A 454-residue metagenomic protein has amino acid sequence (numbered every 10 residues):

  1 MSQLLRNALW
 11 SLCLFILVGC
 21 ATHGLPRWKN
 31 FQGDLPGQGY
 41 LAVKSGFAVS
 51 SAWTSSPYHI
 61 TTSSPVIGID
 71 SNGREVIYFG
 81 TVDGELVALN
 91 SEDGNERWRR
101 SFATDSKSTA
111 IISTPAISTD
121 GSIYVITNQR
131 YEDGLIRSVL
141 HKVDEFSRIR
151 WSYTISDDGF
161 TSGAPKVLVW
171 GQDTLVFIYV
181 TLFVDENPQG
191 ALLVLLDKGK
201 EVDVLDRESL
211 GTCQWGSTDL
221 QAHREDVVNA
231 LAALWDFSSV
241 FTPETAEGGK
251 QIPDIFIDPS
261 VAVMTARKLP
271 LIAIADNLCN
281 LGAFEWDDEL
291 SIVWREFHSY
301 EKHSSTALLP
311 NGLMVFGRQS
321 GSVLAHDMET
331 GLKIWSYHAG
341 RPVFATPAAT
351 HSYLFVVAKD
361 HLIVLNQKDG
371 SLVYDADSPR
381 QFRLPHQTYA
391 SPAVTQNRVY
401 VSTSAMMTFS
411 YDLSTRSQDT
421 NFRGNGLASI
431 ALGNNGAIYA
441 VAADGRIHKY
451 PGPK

Functional and structural regions predicted by a protein language model:
M1-L4: N-terminal secretory signal peptides that target proteins for export/translocation
A8-G19: Bacterial N-terminal signal peptides
A21-K454: Secretory-pathway ectodomains
